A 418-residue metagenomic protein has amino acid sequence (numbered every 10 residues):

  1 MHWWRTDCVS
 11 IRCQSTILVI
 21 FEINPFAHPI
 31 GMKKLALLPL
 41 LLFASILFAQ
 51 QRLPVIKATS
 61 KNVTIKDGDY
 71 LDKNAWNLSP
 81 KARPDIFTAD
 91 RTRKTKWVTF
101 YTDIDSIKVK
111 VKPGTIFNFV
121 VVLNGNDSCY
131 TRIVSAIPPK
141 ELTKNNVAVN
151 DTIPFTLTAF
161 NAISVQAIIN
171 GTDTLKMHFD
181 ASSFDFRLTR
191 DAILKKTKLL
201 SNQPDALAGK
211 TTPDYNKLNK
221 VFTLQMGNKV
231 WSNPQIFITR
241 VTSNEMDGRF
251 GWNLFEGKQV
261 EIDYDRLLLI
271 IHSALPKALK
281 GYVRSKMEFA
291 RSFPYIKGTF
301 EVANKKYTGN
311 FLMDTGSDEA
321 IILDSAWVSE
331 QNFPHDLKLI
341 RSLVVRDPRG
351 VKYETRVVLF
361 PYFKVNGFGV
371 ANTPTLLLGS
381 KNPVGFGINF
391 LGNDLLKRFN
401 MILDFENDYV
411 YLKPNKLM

Functional and structural regions predicted by a protein language model:
M1-W3, S10-V55: Bacterial Sec-dependent N-terminal signal peptides
D7-C8, I17, E22, P80 (+2 more regions): Short, isolated positions within intrinsically disordered regulatory regions of eukaryotic proteins
A49-M418: Pepsin/retropepsin-fold aspartyl endopeptidases
